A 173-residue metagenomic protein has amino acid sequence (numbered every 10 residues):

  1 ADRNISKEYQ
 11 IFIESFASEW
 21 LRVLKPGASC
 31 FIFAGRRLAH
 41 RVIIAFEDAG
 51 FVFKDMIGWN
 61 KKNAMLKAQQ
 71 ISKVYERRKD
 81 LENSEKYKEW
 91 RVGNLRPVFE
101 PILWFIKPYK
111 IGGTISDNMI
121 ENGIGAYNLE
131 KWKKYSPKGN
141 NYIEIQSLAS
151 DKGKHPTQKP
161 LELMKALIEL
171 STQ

Functional and structural regions predicted by a protein language model:
A1-I13, A17-L21, F31-I32, R37-Q173: Class I S-adenosyl-L-methionine
A28: Glycine-centered, small-residue-biased loops immediately flanking beta-strands in adenine/cofactor-binding cores
